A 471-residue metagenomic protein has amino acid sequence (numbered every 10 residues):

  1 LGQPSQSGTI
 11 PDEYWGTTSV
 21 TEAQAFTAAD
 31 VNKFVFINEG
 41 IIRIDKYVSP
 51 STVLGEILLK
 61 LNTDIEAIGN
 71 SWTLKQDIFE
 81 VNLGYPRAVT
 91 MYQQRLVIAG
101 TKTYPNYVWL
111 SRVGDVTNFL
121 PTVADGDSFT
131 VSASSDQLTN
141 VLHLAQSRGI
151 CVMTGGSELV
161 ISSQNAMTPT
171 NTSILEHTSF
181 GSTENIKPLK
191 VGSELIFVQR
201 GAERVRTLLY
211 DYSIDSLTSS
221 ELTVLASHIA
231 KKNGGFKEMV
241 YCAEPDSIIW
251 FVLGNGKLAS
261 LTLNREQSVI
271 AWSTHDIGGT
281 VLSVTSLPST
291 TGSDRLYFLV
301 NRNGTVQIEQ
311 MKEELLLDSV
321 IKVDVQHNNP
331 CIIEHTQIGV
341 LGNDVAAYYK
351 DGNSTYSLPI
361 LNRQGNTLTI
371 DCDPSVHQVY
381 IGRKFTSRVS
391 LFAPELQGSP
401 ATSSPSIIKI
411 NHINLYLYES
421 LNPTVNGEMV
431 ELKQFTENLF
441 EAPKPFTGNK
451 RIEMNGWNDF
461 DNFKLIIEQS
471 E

Functional and structural regions predicted by a protein language model:
L1-W72, T218-K232, V306-D344, P359-R363: Autoprocessing Asn-cyclization modules and mimics
S19-V20, T52-V53, L96, I150 (+6 more regions): Hydrophobic residues embedded in beta-strands of well-ordered beta-sheets
D30-I37, A88-V89, L96-I98, W250: Short hydrophobic/aromatic-rich beta-strand motifs
K33, I42, Q94, R148 (+8 more regions): Residue-level detector of short, conserved catalytic/binding motifs and their immediate flanks
Y47-V48, M91, Q146, M153 (+4 more regions): Generic beta-strand structural signal
I65-L74, Q378-F385: Short, structured interface segments
S71-P245, L263-V281: Beta-propeller and closely related beta-pinwheel folds
T139, E203-E471: Beta-sheet repeat architectures centered on beta-propellers
